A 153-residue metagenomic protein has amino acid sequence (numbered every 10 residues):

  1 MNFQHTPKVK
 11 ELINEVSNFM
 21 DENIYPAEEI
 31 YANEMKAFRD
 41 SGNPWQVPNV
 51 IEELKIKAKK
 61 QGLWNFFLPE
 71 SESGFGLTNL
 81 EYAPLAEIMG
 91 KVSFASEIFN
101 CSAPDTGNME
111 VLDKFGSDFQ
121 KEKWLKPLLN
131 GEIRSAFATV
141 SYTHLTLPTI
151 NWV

Functional and structural regions predicted by a protein language model:
M1-S102, K114, F119-N130, R134: Amphipathic, small/basic residue-rich leader segments at the start of a protein or domain
S71, V140-Y142: Beta-hairpin (beta-strand-turn-beta-strand) motif
S102-M109: Short, conserved phosphate-binding/catalytic loop or strand-edge motifs used in phosphoryl-/nucleotidyl-transfer
E110-D113, S141: Flexible, glycine/proline-enriched loop segments at strand-loop-helix junctions that form or flank small-ligand binding
T143-T149: Conserved small/polar residues in nucleotide/adenosyl-binding loops
